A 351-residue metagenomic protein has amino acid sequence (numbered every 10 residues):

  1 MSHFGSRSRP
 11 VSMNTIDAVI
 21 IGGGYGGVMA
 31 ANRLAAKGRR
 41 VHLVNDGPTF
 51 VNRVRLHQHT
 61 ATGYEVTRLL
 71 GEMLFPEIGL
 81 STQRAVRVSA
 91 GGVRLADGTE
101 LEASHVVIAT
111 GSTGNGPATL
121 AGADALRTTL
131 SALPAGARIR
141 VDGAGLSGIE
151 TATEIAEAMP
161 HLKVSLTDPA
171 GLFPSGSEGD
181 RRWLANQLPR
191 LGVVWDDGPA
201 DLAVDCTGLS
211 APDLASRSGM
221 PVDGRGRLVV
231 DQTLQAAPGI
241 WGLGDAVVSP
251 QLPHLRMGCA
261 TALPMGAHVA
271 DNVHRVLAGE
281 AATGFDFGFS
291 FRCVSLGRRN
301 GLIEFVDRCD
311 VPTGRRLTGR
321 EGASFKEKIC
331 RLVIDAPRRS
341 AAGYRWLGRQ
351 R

Functional and structural regions predicted by a protein language model:
S2-V19, H42, P76-R140, V204-C206: FAD-binding core/adjacent interface of flavoenzyme oxidoreductases
V11-E77, V141, E150-E178: Beta1-alpha1 glycine-rich phosphate/pyrophosphate-binding loop at the start of Rossmann-like nucleotide-binding domains
H42-V44, S81, V107, S165-T167 (+3 more regions): Hydrophobic/aromatic beta-strand patches that form the interior of the parallel beta-sheet core in alpha/beta enzyme
L80-S89, V93-R94, L101, E157-Q232: A Rossmann-like FAD-binding core segment of flavoenzymes
G116-G148, F173-V193: Conserved N-terminal glycine/acidic-rich loop preference
A118-G136, D201-L202, C206-P264: FAD-site-proximal beta/loop scaffold in flavoenzymes
A246-G297: A conserved FAD-binding loop/helix module that cradles the flavin
R298-R351: C-terminal auxiliary extensions adjacent to catalytic cores
